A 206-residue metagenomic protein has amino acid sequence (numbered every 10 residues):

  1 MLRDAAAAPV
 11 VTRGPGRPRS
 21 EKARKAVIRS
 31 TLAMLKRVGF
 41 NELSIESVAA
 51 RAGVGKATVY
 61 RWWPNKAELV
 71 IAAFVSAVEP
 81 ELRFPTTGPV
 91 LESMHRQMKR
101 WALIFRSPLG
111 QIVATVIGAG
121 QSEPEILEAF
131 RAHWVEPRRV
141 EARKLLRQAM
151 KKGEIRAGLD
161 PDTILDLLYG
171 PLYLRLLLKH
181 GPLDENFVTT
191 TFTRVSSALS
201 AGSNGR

Functional and structural regions predicted by a protein language model:
M1-R51, E68: Basic, helix-initiating cap at the start of DNA-binding domains
L2-A5, E128, A132, E136 (+2 more regions): Hydrophobic/aromatic-rich alpha-helical bundle segments in the mid-to-C-terminal region
A26, R96, Q111-T115, T163 (+3 more regions): Amphipathic alpha-helical interaction segments
V27, E42, N65-V70, P80-E81 (+1 more regions): Short amphipathic alpha-helical segment with a characteristic S/N-K-E followed by hydrophobic residues
G53-W63: Short hydrophobic/aromatic patch on the recognition helix
L82-Q111, I164: Hydrophobic alpha-helical connector segments
K99-F105, V113-S122, F192-L199: Helix-loop "lid/cap" segments that line or gate small-molecule binding pockets
L103-T115, E125-K151: Amphipathic alpha-helical packing segments from all-alpha helical-bundle domains
